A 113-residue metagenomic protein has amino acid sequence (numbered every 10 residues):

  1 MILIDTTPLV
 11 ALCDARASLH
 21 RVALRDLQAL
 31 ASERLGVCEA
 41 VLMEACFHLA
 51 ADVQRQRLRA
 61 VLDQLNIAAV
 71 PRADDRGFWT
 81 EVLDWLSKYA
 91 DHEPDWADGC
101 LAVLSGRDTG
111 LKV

Functional and structural regions predicted by a protein language model:
M1-V37, L49-D63: Short, well-structured N-terminal submotif of metal-dependent ribonuclease cores
T6, E39, W96-G99: Conserved glycosyltransferase catalytic-site signature
L9, D26, H48-L49, W85 (+2 more regions): Short alpha-helical scaffold segments that flank and stabilize functional sites
L9, L42-M43, R55, R76-W79 (+1 more regions): Alpha-helix N-cap/helix-start and coil->helix boundary motif
V10, M43-C46, N66, L83: Amphipathic alpha-helical segments within well-ordered protein domains
A31-S32, Q64-D74: Short, mixed-charge aromatic SLiMs
P71-V113: Active-site neighborhoods of divalent-metal-dependent phosphate/nucleic-acid chemistry enzymes
